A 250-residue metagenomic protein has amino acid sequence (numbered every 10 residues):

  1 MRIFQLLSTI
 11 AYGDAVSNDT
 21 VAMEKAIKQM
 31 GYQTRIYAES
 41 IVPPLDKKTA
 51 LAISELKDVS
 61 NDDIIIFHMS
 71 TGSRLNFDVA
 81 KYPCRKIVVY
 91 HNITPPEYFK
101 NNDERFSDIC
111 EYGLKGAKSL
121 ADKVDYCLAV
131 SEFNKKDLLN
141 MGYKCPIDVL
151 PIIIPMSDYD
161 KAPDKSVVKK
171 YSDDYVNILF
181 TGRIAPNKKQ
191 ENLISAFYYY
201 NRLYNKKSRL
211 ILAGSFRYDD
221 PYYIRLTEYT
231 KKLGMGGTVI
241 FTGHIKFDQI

Functional and structural regions predicted by a protein language model:
M1, A162-N177, R202-Y204: Nucleotide-sugar donor-binding and catalytic loop/hinge architecture of NDP-sugar-dependent glycosyltransferases
M1-Y12: Nucleotide-activated donor-dependent transferases that construct or modify glycoconjugates
I10-A11, T181-A185, Y200, F216-R217 (+1 more regions): Short donor-sugar binding/catalytic loops of nucleotide-sugar-dependent glycosyltransferases, especially enzymes
E55-V79, P83-V89: Short N-terminal targeting/anchoring amphipathic segment
F106-Y126: Membrane-proximal helix-turn-helix segments that form the acceptor-binding/catalytic region of lipid-linked
A121-D164: Donor nucleotide-sugar binding/catalytic pocket of nucleotide-sugar-dependent glycosyltransferases
L128, K169-K188, I194-F197, L210-I211: Conserved donor-binding/catalytic core segment of Leloir-type glycosyltransferases
Y223-I245: Nucleotide-activated donor-binding/catalytic signature segment of Leloir-type glycosyltransferases, i.e., the conserved
